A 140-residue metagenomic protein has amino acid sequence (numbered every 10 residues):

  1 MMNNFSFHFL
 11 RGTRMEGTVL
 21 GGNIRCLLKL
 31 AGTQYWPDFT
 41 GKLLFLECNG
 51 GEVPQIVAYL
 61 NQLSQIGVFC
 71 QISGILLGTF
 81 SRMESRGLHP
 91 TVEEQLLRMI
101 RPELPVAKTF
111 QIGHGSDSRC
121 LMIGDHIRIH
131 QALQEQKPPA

Functional and structural regions predicted by a protein language model:
M1-C26: Conserved anion/nucleotide-ligand pocket segment
R11-G12, V19, W36-D38, V68-F69 (+2 more regions): Solvent-exposed alpha-helices and their adjacent loops that cap or buttress functional pockets in soluble metabolic
G17-I24, G50-P54, P90: Electropositive phosphate-/nucleotide-binding environments in soluble metabolic enzymes
I24-L28, V57-N61, L97: Predominant activation on well-ordered alpha-helical scaffold segments within soluble catalytic domains
R25, L30, Q34, D38: Glycine-rich, aromatic-lined ligand/substrate-binding cores of catalytic and carbohydrate-binding domains
Y35-G87: Internal helical hairpin/lid segments
T79-A140: ATP/nucleoside-binding phosphotransfer catalytic cores, i.e., glycine-rich phosphate-binding loops
